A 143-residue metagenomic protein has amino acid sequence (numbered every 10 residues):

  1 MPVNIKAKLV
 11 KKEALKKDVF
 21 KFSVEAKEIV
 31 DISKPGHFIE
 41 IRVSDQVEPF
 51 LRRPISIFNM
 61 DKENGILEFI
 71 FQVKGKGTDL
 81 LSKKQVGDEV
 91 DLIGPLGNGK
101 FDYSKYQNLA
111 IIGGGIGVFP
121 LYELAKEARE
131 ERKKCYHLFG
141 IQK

Functional and structural regions predicted by a protein language model:
P2-V86, Q142: Ferredoxin-reductase
K76-K143: FNR/FR-type flavoprotein reductase catalytic core
